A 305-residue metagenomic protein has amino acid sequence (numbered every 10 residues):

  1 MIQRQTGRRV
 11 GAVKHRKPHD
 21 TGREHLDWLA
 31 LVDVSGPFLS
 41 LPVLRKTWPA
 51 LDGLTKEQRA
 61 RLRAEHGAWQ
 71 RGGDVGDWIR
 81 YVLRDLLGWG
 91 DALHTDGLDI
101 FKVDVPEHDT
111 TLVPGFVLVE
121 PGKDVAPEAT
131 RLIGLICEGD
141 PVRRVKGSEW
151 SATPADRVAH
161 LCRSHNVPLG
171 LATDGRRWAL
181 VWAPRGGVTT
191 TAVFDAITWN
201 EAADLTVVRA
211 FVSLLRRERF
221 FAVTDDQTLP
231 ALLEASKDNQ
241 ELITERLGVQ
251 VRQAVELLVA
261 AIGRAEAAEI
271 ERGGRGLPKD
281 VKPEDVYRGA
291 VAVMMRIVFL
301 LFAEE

Functional and structural regions predicted by a protein language model:
M1-Q70, V125-F302: Short, basic/polar, glycine-containing "phosphate-handling" surface segments that engage DNA
G67-K102: Acidic-basic catalytic patches of nuclease active cores, encompassing PD-(D/E)XK and other metal-cofactor nuclease
D74-W78, T111, T153-D156: Generic alpha-helix structural propensity
G88, H108-T111, N166: Glycine-centered helix-boundary capping/hinge motifs
K102-G134: Short acidic loop-to-beta-strand element that houses the catalytic metal-binding Asp/Glu of nuclease active sites
E305: Adenosyl-5′-phosphate
